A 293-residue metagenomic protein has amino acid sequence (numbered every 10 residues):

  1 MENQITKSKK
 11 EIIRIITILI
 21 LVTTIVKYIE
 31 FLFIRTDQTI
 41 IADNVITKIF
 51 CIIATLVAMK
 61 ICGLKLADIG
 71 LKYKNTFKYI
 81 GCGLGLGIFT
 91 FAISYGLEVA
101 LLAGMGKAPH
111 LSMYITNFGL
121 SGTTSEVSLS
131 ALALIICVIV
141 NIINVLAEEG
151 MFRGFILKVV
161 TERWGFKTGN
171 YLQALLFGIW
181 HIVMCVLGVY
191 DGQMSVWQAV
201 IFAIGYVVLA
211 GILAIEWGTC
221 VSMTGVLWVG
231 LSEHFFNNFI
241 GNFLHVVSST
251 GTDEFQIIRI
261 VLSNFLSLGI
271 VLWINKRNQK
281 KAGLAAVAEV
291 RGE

Functional and structural regions predicted by a protein language model:
M1-V145, N242-E293: Specific transmembrane helices
A133-V290: Transmembrane helix-loop-helix hairpins at the membrane interface of multi-pass integral membrane proteins
